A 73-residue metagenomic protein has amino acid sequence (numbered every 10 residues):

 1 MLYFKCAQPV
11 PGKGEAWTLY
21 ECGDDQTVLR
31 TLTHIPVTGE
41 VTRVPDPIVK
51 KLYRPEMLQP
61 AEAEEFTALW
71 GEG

Functional and structural regions predicted by a protein language model:
M1-K13: Negatively charged, low-complexity tracts enriched in Asp/Glu with abundant Ser/Thr
M1-L2, T18, K51, E64: Intrinsically disordered, low-complexity segments enriched in small/polar residues
F4-A7, L32, P45: Small/flexible residues
K5-A7, Y20-C22, L58: Assembly/interface hotspot detector across virion components, adhesins/toxins, and nucleic-acid enzymes
V10-K13, D46, Q59, A63: Short linear sequence motifs
P11-T38: Short, flexible N-terminal segments of the mature chain
H34-M57: Short interaction-prone segments
K51-G73: Short, compact, well-ordered microdomains
